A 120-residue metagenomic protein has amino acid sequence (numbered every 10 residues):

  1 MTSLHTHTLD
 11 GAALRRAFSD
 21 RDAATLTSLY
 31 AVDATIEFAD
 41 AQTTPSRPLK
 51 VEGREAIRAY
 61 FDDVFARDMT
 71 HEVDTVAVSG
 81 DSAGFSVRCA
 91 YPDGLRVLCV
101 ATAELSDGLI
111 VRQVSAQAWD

Functional and structural regions predicted by a protein language model:
M1-S28, V32: Short, low-complexity N-terminal intrinsically disordered segments enriched in polar/charged residues
M1-S3, A59-D120: A beta-strand edge to alpha-helix "cap/lid" segment located at domain peripheries
L4, T25, L29-V78: A solvent-exposed, acidic/Ser-Thr-rich amphipathic alpha-helical stretch
H5-R16, L49-R54, L109-Q113: Short charge-dense sequence patches
D10, D22, E37, A118-W119: Poly-acidic low-complexity segments
